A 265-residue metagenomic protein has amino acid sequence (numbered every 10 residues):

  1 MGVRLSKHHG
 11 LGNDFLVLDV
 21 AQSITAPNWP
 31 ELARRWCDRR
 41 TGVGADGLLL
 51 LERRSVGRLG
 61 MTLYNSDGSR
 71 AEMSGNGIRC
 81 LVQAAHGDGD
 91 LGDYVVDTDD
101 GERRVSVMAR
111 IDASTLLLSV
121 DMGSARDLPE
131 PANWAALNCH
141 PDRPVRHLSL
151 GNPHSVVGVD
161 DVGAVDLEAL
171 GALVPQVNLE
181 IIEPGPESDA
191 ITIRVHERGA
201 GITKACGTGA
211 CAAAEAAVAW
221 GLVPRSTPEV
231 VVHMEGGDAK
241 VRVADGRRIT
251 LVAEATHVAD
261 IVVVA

Functional and structural regions predicted by a protein language model:
M1-T115, S155-A265: A glycine-rich beta-to-alpha transition motif near the start of alpha/beta enzyme domains, typified by
G60, D90, M122-R126, H140-R143 (+1 more regions): Generic detector of bulky aromatic hydrophobic side chains
D100, T115-D127: Membrane helix-loop-helix hairpins that form the core translocation module of multi-pass transporters
R126-C139, R146-L148, R247-A265: C-terminal domain-closing interface element
W134-A164: Internal active-site segments that recognize and position negatively charged phosphoryl groups and nucleotide moieties
